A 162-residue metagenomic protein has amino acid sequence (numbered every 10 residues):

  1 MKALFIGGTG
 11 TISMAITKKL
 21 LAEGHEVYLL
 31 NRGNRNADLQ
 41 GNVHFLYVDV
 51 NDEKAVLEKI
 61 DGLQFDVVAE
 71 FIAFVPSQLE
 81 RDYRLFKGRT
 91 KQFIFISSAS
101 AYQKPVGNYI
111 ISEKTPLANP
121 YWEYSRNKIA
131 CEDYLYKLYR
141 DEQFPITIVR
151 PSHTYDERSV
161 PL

Functional and structural regions predicted by a protein language model:
A3-E23: N-terminal Rossmann NAD(P)H-binding glycine-rich loop of SDR-like oxidoreductase domains
I6, L30, F71, I96-S98 (+1 more regions): SDR active-site strand-loop-helix element
L30-N34, D49-V50: N-terminal Rossmann-fold cofactor-binding loop
G41-D52, I72-A73: Rossmann-fold cofactor-recognition segment
E53-L63: Short amphipathic alpha-helix with an adjacent loop that forms part of the alpha/beta core around
L63-I110, I129-Y134: NAD(P)-cofactor binding segment of oxidoreductase domains
A99-W122, K137-E142: Active-site "gating" loop of Rossmann-like NAD(P)-dependent oxidoreductase/epimerase domains
Y121-R150, E157: Active-site Tyr-X1-5-Lys
